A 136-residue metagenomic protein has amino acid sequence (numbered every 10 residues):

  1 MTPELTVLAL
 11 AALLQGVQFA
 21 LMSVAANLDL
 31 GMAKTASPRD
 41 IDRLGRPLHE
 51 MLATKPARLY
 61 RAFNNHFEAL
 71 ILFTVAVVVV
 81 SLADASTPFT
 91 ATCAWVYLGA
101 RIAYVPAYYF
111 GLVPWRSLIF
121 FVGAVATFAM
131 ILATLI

Functional and structural regions predicted by a protein language model:
M1-D42: N-terminal signal-anchor transmembrane alpha helix
L10-L13, F63, W95-G99, L118 (+1 more regions): Hydrophobic residues within alpha-helical transmembrane segments of multi-pass solute transporters/permease subunits
A12-M22, T74, V78, R101-Y104 (+1 more regions): Helical transmembrane-bundle signal
S23, N27-G31, D84-A85, V113 (+1 more regions): Transmembrane helix-loop junctions in multipass membrane proteins, especially transporters and channels
T54-F67: A loop-to-helix transmembrane entry motif
N64-V77: Core segments of transmembrane alpha-helices that mediate helix-helix packing or line hydrophobic substrate/ligand
T87, A129-I136: Juxtamembrane boundary at the C-terminal end of a transmembrane helix
A100-V125: Interfacial loop-to-transmembrane junctions
